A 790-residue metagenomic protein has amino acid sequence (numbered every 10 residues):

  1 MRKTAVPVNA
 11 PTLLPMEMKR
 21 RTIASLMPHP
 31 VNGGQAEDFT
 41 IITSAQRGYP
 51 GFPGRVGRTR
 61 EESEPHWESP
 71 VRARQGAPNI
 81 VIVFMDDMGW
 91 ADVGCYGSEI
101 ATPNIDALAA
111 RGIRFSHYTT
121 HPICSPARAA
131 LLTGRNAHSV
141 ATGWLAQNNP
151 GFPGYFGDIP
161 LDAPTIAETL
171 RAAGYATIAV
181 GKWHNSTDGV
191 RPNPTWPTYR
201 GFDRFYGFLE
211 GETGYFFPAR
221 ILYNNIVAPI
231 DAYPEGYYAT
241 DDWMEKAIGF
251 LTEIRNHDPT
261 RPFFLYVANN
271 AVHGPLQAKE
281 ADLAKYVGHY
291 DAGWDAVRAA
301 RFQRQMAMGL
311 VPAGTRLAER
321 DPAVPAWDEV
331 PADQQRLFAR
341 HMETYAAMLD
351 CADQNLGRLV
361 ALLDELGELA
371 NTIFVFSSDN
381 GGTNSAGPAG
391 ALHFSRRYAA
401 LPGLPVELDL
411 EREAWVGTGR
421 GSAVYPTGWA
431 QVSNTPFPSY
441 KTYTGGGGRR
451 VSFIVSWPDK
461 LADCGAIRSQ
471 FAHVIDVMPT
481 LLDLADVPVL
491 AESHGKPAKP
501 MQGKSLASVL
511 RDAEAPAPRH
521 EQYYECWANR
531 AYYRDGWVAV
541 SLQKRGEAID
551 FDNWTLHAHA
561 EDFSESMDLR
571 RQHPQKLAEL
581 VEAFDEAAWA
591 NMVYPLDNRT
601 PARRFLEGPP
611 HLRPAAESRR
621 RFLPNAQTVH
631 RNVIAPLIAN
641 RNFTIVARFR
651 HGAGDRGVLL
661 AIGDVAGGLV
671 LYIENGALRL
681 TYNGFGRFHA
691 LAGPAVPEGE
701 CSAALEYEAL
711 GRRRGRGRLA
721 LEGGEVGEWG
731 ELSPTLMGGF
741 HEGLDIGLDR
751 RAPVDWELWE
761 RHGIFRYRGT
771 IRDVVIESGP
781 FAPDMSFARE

Functional and structural regions predicted by a protein language model:
M1-K19, P28: Ser/Thr-rich, low-complexity intrinsically disordered segments
E17-M18, S44, G57, P610 (+1 more regions): Intrinsically disordered, low-complexity regions enriched in serine, threonine, proline and polar/charged residues
T22-D550, W554, F563-E582, L596 (+2 more regions): Formylglycine-dependent sulfatase
L265, F453-V455, Y532, T555-H557 (+3 more regions): Short beta-strand motif preference
A560-S564, G724-V726: Asp-box/BNR beta-propeller loop motif
V581-R599: Charge-dense polyanion-binding interfaces
P595-E790: Extracellular glycan-associated modules
